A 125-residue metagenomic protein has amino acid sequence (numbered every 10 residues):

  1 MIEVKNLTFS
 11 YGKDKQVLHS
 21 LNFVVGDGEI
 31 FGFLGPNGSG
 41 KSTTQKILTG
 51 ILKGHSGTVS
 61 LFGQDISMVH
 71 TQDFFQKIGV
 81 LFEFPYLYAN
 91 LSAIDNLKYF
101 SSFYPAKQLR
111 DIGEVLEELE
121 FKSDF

Functional and structural regions predicted by a protein language model:
M1-V4, T8-S20, V24-D27, H70: A short, flexible loop at the N-terminus of ABC-type nucleotide-binding domains that lies
F31-F33, Q45: Short hydrophobic beta-strand immediately N-terminal to the Walker A/P-loop
G32, Q72, Q76-E83: ABC nucleotide-binding domain signature
P36-G40: Walker A (P-loop) phosphate-binding loop of ABC-type ATPase nucleotide-binding domains
T49: Helix-to-loop junction immediately C-terminal to a conserved catalytic motif
G57-S67, D73-F74: Conserved ABC transporter NBD signature motif
K98, L109-F125: Conserved ABC ATPase "signature" region
